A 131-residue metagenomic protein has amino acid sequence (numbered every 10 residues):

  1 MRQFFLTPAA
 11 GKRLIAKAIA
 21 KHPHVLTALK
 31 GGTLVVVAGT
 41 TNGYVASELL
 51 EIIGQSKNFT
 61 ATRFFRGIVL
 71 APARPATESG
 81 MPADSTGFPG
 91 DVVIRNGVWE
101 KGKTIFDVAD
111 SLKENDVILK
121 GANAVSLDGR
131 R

Functional and structural regions predicted by a protein language model:
M1-G11: Active-site-proximal helix-loop elements at catalytic-domain edges
A10-K21, V25-A28, E51, K57-R131: Ligand-binding beta-strand-loop-alpha-helix segment within the catalytic cores of soluble metabolic enzymes
K30-L34: Short active-site oxyanion
V36-T41: Glycine-rich beta-strand-to-loop/alpha-helix junction loops that act as flexible
Y44-V45: Phosphate- and divalent-cation-binding pockets in alpha/beta enzyme and binding domains that engage nucleotide-derived
